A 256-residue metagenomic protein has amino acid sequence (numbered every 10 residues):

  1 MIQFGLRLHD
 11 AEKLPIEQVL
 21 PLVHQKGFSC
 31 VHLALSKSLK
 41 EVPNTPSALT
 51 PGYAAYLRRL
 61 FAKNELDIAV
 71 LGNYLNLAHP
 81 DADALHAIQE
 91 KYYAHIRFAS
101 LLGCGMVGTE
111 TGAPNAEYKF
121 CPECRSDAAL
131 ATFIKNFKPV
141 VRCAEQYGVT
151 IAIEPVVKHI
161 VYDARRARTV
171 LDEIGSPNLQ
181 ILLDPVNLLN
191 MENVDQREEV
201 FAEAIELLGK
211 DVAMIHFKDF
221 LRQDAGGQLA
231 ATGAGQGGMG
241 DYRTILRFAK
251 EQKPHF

Functional and structural regions predicted by a protein language model:
I2-L6, L71, I134-M239, R243 (+1 more regions): Acidic/histidine-rich catalytic cores of soluble enzymes
D10-E12, L35-K37, L75-L77, T111-N115 (+3 more regions): Active-site-proximal loop/turn and secondary-structure-junction residues that shape catalytic pockets, frequently
E12-V23, L57, H86-I96, V194-I205 (+1 more regions): Short, acidic/polar
I16-S38, L101-M106: Catalytic domains of carbohydrate-active enzymes, especially glycoside hydrolases
E17-Q18, A55, L60-N64, A78-L183: Active-site acidic/histidine proton-transfer and metal-coordination neighborhood in alpha/beta enzyme cores
F28, L66, A99, C104 (+2 more regions): A structural motif
S36, V42-F61: Glycine-rich, positively charged N-terminal anion/phosphate-binding segment
